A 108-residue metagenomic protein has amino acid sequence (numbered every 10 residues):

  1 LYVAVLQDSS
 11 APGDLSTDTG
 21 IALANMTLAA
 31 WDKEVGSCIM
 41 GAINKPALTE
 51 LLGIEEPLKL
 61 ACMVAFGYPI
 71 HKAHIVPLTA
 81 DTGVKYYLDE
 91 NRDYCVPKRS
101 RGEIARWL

Functional and structural regions predicted by a protein language model:
L1-L108: Acidic, surface-exposed loops and disordered segments
